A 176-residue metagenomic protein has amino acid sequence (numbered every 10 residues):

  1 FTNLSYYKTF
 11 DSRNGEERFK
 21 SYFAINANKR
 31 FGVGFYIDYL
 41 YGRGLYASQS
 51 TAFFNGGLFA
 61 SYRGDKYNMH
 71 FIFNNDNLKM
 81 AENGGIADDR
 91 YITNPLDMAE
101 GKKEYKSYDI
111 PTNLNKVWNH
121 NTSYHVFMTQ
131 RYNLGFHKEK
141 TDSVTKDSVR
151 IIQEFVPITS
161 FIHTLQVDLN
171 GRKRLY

Functional and structural regions predicted by a protein language model:
F1-F23, G44-L45: Short strand-turn segments of transmembrane beta-barrel domains in outer membranes, especially the first one or two
L4-K8, I37-Y39, F71-N75, T159-L169: Transmembrane beta-barrel strands of outer-membrane/channel proteins
Y7-D11, L40-L45, L78-M80, N170-R172: Sequence/structural signature of outer-membrane beta-barrel proteins
S21-I25, F35, L58-G64, V126-L134: Residues on the lipid-exposed face of transmembrane beta-strands in outer-membrane beta-barrel proteins
N28-R30, Y62-Y67, V156-I158: Strand-connecting loop/turn motifs
R30-V33, K66-F71, H137-K140: Repeated loop/turn-to-beta-strand initiation elements of outer-membrane beta-barrel proteins
R43-N55, F59-Y124: Outer-membrane beta-barrel translocator/channel fold
P111-L165: Outer-membrane beta-barrel transmembrane strands
